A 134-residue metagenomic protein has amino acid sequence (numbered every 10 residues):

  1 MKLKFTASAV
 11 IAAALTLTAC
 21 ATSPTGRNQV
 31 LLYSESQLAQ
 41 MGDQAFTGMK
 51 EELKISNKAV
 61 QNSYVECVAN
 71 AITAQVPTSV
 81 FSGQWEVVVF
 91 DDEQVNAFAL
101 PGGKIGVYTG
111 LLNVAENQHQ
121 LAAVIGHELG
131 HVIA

Functional and structural regions predicted by a protein language model:
M1-V10: Bacterial N-terminal signal peptides that target proteins for export
T16-A19: C-terminal motif of bacterial Sec signal peptides marking the signal peptidase cleavage site
A21-A134: Peri-catalytic and regulatory segments of divalent metal-dependent proteins
